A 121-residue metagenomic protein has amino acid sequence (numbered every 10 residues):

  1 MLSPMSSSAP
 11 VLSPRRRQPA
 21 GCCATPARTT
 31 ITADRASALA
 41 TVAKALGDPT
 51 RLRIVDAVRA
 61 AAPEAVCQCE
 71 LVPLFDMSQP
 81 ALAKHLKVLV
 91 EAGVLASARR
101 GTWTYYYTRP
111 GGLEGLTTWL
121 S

Functional and structural regions predicted by a protein language model:
M1-L46, A92: N-terminal leader segment of winged-helix/HTH proteins
A33, S37-S78, R100, T104-G111: N-terminal helix-turn-helix DNA-binding core of bacterial DNA-binding proteins
R53-D56, V90, T117: A cross-family signal for key residues in well-ordered alpha-helices that form functional helical elements
P73, K84, V90-E91: Alpha-helical residues within the helix-turn-helix
G112-L116: Short, charged/polar, Gly/Pro-enriched secondary-structure boundary elements
